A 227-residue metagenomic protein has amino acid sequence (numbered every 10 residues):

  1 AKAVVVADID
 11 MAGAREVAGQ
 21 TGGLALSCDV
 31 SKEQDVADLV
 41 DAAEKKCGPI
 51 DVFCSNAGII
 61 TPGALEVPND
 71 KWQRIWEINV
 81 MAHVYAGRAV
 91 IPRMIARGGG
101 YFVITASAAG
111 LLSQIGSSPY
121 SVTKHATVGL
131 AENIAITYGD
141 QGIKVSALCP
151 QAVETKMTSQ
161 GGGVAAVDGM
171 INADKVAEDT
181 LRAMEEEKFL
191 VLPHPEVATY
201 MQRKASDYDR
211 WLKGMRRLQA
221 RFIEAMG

Functional and structural regions predicted by a protein language model:
M11-A12, C28-D38, N69: The beta1-alpha1 cofactor-binding region of Rossmann-like NAD(H)/NADP(H)-dependent oxidoreductases
D38-K45, G63, D70-E77: Active-site Tyr-X3-Lys motif and surrounding loop/helix of classical short-chain dehydrogenase/reductase
I59-Q73, G116-P119: Conserved mid-core segment of classical short-chain dehydrogenase/reductases
G87, T123: Active-site helix of classical SDR
S107: Residue(s) in the substrate-gating loop at a strand-loop-helix junction that position the organic substrate next
L112, N133-K144: Active-site-adjacent segment of SDR/Rossmann-fold oxidoreductases
V167-G227: C-terminal tail/cap regions
